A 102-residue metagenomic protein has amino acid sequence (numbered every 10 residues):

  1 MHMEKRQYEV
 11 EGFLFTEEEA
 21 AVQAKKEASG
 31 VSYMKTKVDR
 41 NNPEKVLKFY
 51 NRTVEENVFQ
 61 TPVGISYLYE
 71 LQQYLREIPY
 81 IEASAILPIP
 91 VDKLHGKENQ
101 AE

Functional and structural regions predicted by a protein language model:
M1-E102: Intrinsically disordered, low-complexity linkers and terminal regions that flank or interleave Cys/His-based
